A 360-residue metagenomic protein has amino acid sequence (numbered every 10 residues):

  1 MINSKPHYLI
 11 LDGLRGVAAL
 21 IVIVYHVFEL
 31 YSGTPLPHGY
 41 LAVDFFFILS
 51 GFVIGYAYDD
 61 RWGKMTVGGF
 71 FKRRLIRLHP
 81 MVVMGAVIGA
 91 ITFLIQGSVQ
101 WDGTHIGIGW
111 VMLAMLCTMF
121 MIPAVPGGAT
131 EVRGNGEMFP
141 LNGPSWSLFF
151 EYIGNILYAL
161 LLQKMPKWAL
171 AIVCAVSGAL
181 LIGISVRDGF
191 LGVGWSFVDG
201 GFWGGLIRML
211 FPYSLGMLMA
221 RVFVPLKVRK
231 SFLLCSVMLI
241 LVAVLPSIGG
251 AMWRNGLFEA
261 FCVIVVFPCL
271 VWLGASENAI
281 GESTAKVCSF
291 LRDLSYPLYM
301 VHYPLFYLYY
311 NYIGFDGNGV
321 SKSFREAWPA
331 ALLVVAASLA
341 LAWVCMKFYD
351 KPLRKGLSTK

Functional and structural regions predicted by a protein language model:
I2-G13, V17-Y40, G55-G68, I91 (+5 more regions): Alpha-helical transmembrane segments in multi-pass integral membrane proteins
L11, G69-F70, L78, S147 (+1 more regions): Alpha-helical transmembrane segments and their helix-entry boundary regions
V22, F47, V53, A86-G89 (+2 more regions): Helical transmembrane-bundle signal
D44-F47, S147-L157: Hydrophobic alpha-helical transmembrane segments
K72-G85, L162: Alpha-helical transmembrane segments of multi-pass membrane proteins
H79-V82, A86-Y152, L180-G192, D199 (+1 more regions): Membrane-interface helix-loop-helix regions
G154-A171, A175-V176, C269: Hydrophobic, aromatic-rich transmembrane alpha-helices and their immediate juxtamembrane boundary segments
S177-L181, Y307: Residue-level recognition of pore/gate-forming positions within transmembrane alpha-helices of multi-pass
